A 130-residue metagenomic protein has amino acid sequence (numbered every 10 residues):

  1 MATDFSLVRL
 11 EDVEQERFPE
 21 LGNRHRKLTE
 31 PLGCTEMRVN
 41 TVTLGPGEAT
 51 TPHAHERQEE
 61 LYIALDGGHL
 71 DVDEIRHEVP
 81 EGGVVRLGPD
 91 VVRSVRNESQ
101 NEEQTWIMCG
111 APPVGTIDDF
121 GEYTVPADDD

Functional and structural regions predicted by a protein language model:
M1-E36, P46, F120-D130: A short, N-terminal "cap"/entry segment at the start of jelly-roll beta-barrel domains of the cupin/DSBH fold
F18, V72-E74: Structural motif
P19, R96-D130: Double-stranded beta-helix
T43-G45, A54-D71: Short, conserved beta-strand element in jelly-roll/cupin
P52, L70-D71, L87, R93-Q100 (+1 more regions): Short beta-strand His + acidic residue motifs that chelate non-heme Fe in jelly-roll/DSBH and cupin folds
R57, I75, V91, P113: A generic "binding-loop/recognition-motif" signal
E74-D90: Short acidic-glycine-tyrosine-enriched beta hairpin
